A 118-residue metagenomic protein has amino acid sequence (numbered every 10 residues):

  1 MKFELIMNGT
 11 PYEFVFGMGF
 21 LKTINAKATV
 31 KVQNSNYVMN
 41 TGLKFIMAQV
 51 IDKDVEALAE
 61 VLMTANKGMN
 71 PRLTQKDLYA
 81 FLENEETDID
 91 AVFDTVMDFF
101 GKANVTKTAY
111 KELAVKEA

Functional and structural regions predicted by a protein language model:
M1-P11, N34-A48, G68-A118: Charged interaction scaffolds used for protein-protein
F14-F16: Short capping micro-motif at the N-terminus of alpha-helices
M18-G19, K53, L73, T87: Short coil/turn linker and secondary-structure boundary residues
M18-Y37: Short, surface-exposed, low-complexity cationic segments
A48-E56: Histidine-centered catalytic/metal-coordination loop motif
V55, A59-M63: An amphipathic alpha-helix signature
